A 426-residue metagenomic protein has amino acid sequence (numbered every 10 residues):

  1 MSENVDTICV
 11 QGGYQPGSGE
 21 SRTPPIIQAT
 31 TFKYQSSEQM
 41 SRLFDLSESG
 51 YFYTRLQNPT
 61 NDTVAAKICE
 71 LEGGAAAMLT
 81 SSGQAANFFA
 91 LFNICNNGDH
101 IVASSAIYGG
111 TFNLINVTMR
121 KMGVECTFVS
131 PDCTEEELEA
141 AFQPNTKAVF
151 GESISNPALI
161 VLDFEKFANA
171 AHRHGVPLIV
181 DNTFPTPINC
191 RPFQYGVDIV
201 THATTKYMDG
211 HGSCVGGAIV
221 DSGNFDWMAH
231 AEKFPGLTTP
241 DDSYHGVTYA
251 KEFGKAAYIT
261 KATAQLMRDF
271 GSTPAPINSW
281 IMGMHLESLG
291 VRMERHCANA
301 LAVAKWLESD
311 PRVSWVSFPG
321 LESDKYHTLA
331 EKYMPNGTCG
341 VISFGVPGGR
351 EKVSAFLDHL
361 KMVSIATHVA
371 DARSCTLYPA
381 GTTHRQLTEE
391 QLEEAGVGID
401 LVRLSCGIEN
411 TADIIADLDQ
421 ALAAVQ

Functional and structural regions predicted by a protein language model:
M1-N58, A66: N-terminal "arm"/small-domain region of PLP-dependent enzymes with the aminotransferase-like
D6-Q15, A77-S309: Conserved PLP-enzyme active-site core in the AAT-like
T31, S222-F225, V346-E351: Short loop segments at secondary-structure junctions
S36-F88, G110-T118: Conserved N-terminal alpha-helix of the aminotransferase class I/II PLP-enzyme fold
G73, N145, R312-W315, M362 (+1 more regions): Glycine-centered tight turns that cap/initiate beta-strands
N116-V117, E125-C126, A140, P144-K147 (+4 more regions): PLP-dependent enzyme catalytic core of the Aspartate aminotransferase-like
F270-T273, I277-S279, M284-S288, M293-S374 (+2 more regions): Conserved small-domain helix->loop->beta segment predominantly found in fold-type I
